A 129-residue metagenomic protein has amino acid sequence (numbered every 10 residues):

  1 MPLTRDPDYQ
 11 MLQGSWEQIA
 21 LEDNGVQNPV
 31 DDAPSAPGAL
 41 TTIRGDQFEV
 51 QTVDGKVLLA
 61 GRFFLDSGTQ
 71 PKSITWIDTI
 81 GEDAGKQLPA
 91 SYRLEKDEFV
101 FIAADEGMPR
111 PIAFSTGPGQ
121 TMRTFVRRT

Functional and structural regions predicted by a protein language model:
M1-T4, F63, E106-T129: Edge beta-strand at a domain terminus
P2-E17: N-terminal helix-cap/turn-to-beta initiation motif at the start of protein domains
S15, L40, S73, M122: A residue-level signal for beta-strand positions that form part of recognition/binding surfaces within mature
E17-D31, G45-A113: Contiguous, well-ordered beta-strand patches that form the walls/edges of small beta-barrel/beta-sandwich domains
P34-P37, P118: A short beta-loop-beta micro-motif enriched in histidine and acidic residues
A36-L40, K56-L59: A solvent-exposed, acidic/Ser-Thr-rich amphipathic alpha-helical stretch
L40-G45, Y92, F125-T129: Broad, structure-driven detector of short, well-ordered beta-strand segments within folded domains
